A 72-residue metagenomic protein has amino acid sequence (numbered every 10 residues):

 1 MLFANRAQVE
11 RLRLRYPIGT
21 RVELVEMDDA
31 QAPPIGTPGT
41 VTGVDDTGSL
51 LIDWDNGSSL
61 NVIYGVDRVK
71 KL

Functional and structural regions predicted by a protein language model:
M1-L72: Basic/aromatic-rich interaction segments and small domains that mediate binding to polyanionic partners
